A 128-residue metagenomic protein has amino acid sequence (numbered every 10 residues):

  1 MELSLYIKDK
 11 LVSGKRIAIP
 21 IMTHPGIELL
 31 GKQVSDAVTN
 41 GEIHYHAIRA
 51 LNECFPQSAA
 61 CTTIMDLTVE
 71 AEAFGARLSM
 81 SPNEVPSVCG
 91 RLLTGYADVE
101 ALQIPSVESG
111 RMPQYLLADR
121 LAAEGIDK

Functional and structural regions predicted by a protein language model:
M1-P82: N-terminal basic, low-complexity leaders that serve as flexible interaction/assembly modules and, when applicable, as
R77-K128: Active-site-proximal, glycine-rich beta->alpha crossover segments in alpha/beta enzymes that shape flexible
